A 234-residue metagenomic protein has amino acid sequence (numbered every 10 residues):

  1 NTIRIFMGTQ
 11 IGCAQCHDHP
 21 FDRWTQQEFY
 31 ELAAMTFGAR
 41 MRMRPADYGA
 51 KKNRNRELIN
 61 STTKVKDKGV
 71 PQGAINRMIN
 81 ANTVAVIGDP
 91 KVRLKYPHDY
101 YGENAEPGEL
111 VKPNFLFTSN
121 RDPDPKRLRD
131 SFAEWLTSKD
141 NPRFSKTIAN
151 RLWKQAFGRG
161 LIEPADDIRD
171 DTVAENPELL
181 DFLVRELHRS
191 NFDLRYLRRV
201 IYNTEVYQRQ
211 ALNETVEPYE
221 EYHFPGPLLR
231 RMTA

Functional and structural regions predicted by a protein language model:
N1-A234: Primarily short, surface-exposed interaction patches in extracytoplasmic proteins
